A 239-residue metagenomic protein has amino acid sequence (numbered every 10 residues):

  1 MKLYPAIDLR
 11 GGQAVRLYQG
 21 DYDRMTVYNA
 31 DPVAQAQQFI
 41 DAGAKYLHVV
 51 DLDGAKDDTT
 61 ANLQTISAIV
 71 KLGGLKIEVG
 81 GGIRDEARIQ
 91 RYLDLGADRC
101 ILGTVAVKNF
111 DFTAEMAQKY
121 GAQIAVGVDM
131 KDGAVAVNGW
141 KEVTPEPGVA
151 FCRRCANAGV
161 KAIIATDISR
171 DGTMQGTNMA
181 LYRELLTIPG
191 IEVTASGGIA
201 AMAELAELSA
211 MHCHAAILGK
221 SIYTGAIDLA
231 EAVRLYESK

Functional and structural regions predicted by a protein language model:
D8, F39, L47, Y92 (+4 more regions): Conserved, mostly hydrophobic/aromatic
V15, Q19-D23, Q90, A97-D171: Conserved anion-binding
Y28-I40, R84-Q90, T144-R154, L205: Short, acidic/polar
Y46-Q64, T104, I164-Q175: Glycine-rich, proline-tolerant flexible connector loops at the mouths of alpha/beta enzymes
D53, A61-Q118: Glycine/small-residue-rich loop that forms an oxyanion/phosphate-binding "nest" at active or ligand-binding sites
T60-S67, K141-A150, Q175-R183: Charged helix-capping and loop-helix junction motifs
G73, I77-G96, A180-A215: Catalytic cores of alpha/beta
D94-F112, D167, G197-A201, M211-L229: Glycine-rich phosphate-binding active-site loops on the catalytic face of alpha/beta enzymes
